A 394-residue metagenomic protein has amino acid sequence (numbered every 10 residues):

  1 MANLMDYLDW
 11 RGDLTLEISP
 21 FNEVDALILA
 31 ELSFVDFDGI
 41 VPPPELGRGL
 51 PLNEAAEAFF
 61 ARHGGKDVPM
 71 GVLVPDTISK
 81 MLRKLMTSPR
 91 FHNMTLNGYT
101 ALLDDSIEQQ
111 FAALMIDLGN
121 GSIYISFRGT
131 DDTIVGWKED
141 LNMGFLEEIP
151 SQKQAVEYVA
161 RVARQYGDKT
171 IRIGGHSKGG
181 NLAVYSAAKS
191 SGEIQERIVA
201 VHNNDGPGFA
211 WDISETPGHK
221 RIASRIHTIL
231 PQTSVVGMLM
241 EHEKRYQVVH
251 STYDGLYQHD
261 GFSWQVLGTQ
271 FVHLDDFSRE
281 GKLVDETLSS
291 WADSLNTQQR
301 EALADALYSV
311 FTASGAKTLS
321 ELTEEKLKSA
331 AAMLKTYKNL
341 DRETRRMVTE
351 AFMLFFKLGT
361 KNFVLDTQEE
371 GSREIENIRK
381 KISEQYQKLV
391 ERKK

Functional and structural regions predicted by a protein language model:
M1-V24, L29-M94, G98-L114, L118-I123 (+3 more regions): Alpha/beta hydrolase fold serine-hydrolase catalytic domain that processes acyl esters and thioesters
K169-R172, Y185: Catalytic cysteine-centered active loop of the rhodanese-like fold, especially the PTP/DSP P-loop
G174-G179, A183: Gly/Ala-rich beta-loop-alpha elbow adjacent to hydrolase catalytic centers
A183-G192: Short glycine-enriched nucleophile-adjacent loop and the immediately C-terminal alpha-helix near the catalytic center
